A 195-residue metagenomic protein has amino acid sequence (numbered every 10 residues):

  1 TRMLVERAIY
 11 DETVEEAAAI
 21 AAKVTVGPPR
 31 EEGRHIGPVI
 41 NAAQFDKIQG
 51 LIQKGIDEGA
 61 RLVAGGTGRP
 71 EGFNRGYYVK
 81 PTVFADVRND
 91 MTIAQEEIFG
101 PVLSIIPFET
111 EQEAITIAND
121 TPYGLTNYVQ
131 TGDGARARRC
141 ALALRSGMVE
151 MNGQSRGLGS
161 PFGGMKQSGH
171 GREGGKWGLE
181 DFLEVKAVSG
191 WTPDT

Functional and structural regions predicted by a protein language model:
T1-R88, M151, D194: ALDH superfamily catalytic-core signature
T25, I52, E58, E71 (+1 more regions): Conserved C-terminal structural/oligomerization subdomain of aldehyde/semialdehyde dehydrogenase
